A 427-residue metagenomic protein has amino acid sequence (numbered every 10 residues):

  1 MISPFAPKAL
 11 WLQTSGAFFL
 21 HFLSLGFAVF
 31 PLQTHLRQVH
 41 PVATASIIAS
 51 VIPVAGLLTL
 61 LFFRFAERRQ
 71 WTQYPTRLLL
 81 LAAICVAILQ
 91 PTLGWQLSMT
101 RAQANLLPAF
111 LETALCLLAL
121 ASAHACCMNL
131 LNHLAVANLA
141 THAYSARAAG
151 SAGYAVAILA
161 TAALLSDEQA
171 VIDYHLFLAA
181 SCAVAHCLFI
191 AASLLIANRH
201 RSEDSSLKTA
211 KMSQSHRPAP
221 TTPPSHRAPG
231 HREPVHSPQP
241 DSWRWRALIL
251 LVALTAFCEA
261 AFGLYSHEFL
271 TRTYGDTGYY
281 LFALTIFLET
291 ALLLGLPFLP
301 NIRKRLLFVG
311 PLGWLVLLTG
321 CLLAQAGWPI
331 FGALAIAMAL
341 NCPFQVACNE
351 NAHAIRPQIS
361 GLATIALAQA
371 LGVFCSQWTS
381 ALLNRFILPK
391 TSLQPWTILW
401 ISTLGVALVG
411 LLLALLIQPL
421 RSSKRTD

Functional and structural regions predicted by a protein language model:
P4-P53, R244-L251, A256-T273, G278-L281: Helix-loop boundary and gating motifs at the non-cytosolic
F19, A104-M128, A253, I330-V346: Hydrophobic core of transmembrane alpha-helices in multi-pass small-molecule transporters, especially MFS/SLC-type
G56-L61, L281-P300: Transmembrane alpha-helices of Major Facilitator/SLC transporters
T76-P91, R305-G320: Structural signature of the two symmetry-related core transmembrane helices
H124-L139, P343-I359: Intracellular juxtamembrane helix-capping segments at the cytosolic ends of symmetry-related transmembrane helices
S166-A183, N384-A407: A membrane-interface helix-boundary motif in multi-pass transporters
L307-C348: C-terminal transmembrane helical hairpin of 12-TM major facilitator-type secondary transporters
S360-F386: A late C-terminal transmembrane helix in Major Facilitator Superfamily
